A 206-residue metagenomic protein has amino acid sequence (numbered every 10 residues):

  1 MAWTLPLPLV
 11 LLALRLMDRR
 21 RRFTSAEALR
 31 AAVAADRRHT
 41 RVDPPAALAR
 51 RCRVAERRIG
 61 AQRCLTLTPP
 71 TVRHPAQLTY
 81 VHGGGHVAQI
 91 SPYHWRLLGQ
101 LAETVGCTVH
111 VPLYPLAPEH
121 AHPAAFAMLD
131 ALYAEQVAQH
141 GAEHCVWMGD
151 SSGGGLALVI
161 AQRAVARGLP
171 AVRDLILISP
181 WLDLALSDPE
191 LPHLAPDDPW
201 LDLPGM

Functional and structural regions predicted by a protein language model:
M1-P70: A glycine/proline-hinged amphipathic helix-loop "lid/cap" segment that gates access to hydrophobic ligand pockets
G60-M206: Alpha/beta-hydrolase superfamily serine-hydrolase fold, recognizing
